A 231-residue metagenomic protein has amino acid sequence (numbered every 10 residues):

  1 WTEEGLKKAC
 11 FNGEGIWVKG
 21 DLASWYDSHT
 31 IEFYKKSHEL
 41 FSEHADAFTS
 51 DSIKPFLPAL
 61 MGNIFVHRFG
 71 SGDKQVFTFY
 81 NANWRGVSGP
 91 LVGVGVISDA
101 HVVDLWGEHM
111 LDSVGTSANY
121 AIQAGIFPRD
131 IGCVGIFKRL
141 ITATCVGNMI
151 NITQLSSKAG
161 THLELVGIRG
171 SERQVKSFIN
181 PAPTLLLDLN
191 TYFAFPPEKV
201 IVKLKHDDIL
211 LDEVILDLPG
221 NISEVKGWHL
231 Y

Functional and structural regions predicted by a protein language model:
W1-P90, V96: Active-site-proximal substrate-binding groove within the catalytic cores of carbohydrate-active enzymes
Q75, V146-N151: Structural beta-strand segments of beta-rich domains
F79, I150-S157, L165: Aromatic/hydrophobic beta-strand junction motif of beta-rich domains
G86-H109, K158-Q174, V200-I201: Beta-strand-rich binding/interaction modules
G115-N148, F193-P196: C-terminal beta-strand-rich structural cap/linker in extracellular carbohydrate-active enzymes
A118, I179-L189: Aromatic sugar-binding surface patches on proteins that engage polysaccharides or sugar-phosphate polymers
I131-I136, L163-E164, A194-D212: Short, aromatic- and glycine-rich surface loops/edge beta-strands on solvent-exposed regions
R139-G147, V175-S177, K199, D207-L230: Edge beta-strands of extracellular beta-sandwich domains
